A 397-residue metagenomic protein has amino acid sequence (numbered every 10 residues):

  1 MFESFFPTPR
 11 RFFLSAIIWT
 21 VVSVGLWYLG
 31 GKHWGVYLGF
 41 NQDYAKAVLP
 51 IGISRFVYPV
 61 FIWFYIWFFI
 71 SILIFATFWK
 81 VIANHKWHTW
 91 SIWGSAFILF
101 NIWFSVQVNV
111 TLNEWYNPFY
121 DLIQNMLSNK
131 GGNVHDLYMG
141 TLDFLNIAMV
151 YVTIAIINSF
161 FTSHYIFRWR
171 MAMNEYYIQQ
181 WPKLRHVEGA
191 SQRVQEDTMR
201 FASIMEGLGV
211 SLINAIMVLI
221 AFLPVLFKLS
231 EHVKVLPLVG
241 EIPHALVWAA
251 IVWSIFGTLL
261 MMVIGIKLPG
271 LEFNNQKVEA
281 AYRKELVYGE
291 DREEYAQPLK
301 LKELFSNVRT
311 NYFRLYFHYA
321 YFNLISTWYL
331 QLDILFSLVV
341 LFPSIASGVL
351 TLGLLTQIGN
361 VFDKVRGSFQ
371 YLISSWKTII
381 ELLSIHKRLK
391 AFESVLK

Functional and structural regions predicted by a protein language model:
M1-H88, L268, I385: Transmembrane alpha-helices
R10-W19, R55-T77, K86-V108, S128-F167 (+3 more regions): Transmembrane-helix motif of ABC transporter permease domains
S23-F40, A76-V81, S105-N129, Y151 (+2 more regions): Juxtamembrane "helix exit" motif at the C-terminal ends of alpha-helical transmembrane segments in multi-pass membrane
G31, F75, N109, N113-N117 (+14 more regions): Alpha-helical transmembrane segments of polytopic integral membrane proteins, especially the permease/helical cores
L142, N146, T198-W248, S337: Hydrophobic alpha-helical transmembrane segments of ABC transporter permease domains
H164-E175, Q179, A249-D291, L350 (+3 more regions): Cytoplasmic coupling helices
R200, N274-K284, Y288-F336, T378-E381 (+1 more regions): An intracellular "coupling" helix at the cytosolic face of ABC transporter transmembrane type-1 domains
K228-I255, H318-H386: Helix-loop-helix
